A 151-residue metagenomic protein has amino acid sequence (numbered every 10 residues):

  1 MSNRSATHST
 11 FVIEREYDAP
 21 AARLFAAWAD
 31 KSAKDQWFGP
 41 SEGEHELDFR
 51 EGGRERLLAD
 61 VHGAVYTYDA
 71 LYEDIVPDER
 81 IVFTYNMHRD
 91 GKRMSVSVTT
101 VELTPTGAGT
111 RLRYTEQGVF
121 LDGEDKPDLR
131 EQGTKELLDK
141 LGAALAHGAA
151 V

Functional and structural regions predicted by a protein language model:
M1-E42: Hydrophobic ligand-binding cavity/cleft-lining segments
H8-E14, R54, T67, R80 (+2 more regions): Intrinsic-disorder/low-complexity, polar/charged segments enriched in Ser/Thr/Lys/Arg/Asp/Glu/Gln
V12-I13, K31-V65, V151: Short beta-edge strand/loop motif at the mouth of beta-sheet-based domains
R15, Y68-D74, S97-T104: Hydrophobic/aromatic beta-strand elements that line small-molecule binding cavities or substrate pockets in beta-rich
A21-A22, R50, E73-R80, E102-R111: A short, structured loop/turn motif at beta-sheet edges
L24, K34, E55, Y72 (+4 more regions): Hydrophobic pocket/interface hotspot
R56-P77, I81-M87: Helix-adjacent hinge/juxtasegments
H88-E136: Beta-strand/loop substructures that line and gate deep hydrophobic ligand-binding cavities in soluble
